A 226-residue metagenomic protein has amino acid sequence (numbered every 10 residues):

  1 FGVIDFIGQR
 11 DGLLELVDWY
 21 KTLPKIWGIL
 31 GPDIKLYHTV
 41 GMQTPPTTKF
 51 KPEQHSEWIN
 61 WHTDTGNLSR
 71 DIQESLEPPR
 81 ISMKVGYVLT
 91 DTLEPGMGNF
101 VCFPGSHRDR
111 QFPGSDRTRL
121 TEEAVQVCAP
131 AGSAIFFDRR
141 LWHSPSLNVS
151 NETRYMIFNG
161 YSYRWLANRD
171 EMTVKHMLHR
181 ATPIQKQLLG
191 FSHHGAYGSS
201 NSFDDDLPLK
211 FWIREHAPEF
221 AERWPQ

Functional and structural regions predicted by a protein language model:
F1-D71: Non-heme Fe(II)-dependent double-stranded beta-helix
P32, T92, R164: Phosphate/oxyanion-binding loops and surfaces in catalytic or ligand/nucleic-acid-binding neighborhoods
K35-H38, K84, V101-C102, F136-F137: A structural signal for short, well-ordered beta-strand segments and their strand-loop junctions that often border
T39-G41, V85-Y87, I157-Y161: A structural signal for short, well-ordered beta-strand segments
P45, L89-D91, V149: Short, low-complexity Ser/Thr-rich regulatory SLiMs
K51-C128, A167-H176: Catalytic core of non-heme Fe(II) oxygenases with the double-stranded beta-helix
H107-L141, S146-Q226: Conserved double-stranded beta-helix
